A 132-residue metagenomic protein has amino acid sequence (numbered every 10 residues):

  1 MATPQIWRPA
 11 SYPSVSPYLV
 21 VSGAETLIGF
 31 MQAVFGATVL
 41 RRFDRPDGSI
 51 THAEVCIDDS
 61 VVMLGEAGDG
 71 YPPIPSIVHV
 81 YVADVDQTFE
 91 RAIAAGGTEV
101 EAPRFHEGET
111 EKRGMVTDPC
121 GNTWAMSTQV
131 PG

Functional and structural regions predicted by a protein language model:
M1-A10, L40, T51, L64-G65 (+2 more regions): Vicinal oxygen chelate
P9-S11, Y18-V61: Core segments of cupin and vicinal oxygen chelate
Y12-S16, P73-I77: Short, solvent-exposed beta-strand edge segments and adjacent coil->beta transition regions
G29-F30, D86-R91: Short amphipathic alpha-helices within nucleic acid-binding modules
R45-G48, G70, H106-G108: A short beta-turn/loop motif at secondary-structure boundaries
D58-V62, D69-G70, V85-D86: Short, charged/polar surface micro-motifs in flexible loops or helix N-caps
